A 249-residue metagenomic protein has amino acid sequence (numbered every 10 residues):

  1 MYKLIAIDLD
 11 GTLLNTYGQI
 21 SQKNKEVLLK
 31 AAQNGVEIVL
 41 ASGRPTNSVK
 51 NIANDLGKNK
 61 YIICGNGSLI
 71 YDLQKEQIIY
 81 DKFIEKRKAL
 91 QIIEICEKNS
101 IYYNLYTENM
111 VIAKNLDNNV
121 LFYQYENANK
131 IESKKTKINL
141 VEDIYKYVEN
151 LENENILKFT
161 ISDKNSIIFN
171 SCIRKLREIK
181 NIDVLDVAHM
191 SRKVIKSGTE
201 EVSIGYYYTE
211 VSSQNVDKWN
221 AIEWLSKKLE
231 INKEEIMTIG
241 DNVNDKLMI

Functional and structural regions predicted by a protein language model:
K3-G18, I92, I249: Asp-based phosphoryl-transfer active-site loop
L4, Y61, M237: Hydrophobic "anchor" residues on beta-strands that sit immediately upstream of conserved functional sites
T16, L40-A41, S213, G240-D241: Small/polar loops that bind or transfer phosphate-bearing groups
Q19-I131: Active-site phosphate-binding/coordination module
K23, S48-N51, S171, A221 (+1 more regions): Phosphate- and divalent-cation-binding pockets in alpha/beta enzyme and binding domains that engage nucleotide-derived
A31, N66, F159, I222 (+1 more regions): Residue-level signal for inorganic ion chemistry
N66-G67, I239-D241: Glycine-rich beta-strand-to-loop/alpha-helix junction loops that act as flexible
M110-M237, D245-K246: Conserved acidic, metal-coordinating active-site core of Asp-based, Mg2+-dependent phosphoryl-transfer enzymes
